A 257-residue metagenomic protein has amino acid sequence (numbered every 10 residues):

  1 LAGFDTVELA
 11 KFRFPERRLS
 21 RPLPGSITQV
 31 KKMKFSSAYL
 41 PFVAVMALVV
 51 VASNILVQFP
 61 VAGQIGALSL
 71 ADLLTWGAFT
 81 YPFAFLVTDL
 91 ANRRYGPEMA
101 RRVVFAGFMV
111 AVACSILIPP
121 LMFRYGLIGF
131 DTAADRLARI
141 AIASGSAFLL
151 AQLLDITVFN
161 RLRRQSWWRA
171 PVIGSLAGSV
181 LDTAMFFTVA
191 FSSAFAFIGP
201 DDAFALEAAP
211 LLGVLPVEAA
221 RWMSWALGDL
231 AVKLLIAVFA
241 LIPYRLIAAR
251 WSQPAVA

Functional and structural regions predicted by a protein language model:
K31-A44: N-terminal membrane topogenic signal
A47-A62: Alpha-helical transmembrane segments of multi-pass membrane proteins
D72-Y81, R139-S146: Structural signature of hydrophobic alpha-helical transmembrane segments
F79-D89: Central hydrophobic cores of alpha-helical transmembrane segments in multi-pass inner-membrane proteins across all
A100-F105, R169-I173: Membrane-interface alpha-helices at helix entry/exit sites of multi-pass transporters
V103, G107-A113, P120-L149, V158-R161 (+2 more regions): Membrane-embedded alpha-helical bundles of multi-pass transporters/translocases, especially carrier/permease families
I118, S179-A194: Hydrophobic alpha-helical transmembrane segments in multi-pass integral membrane proteins
R163-V180: Internal alpha-helical transmembrane segments of multi-pass membrane proteins
